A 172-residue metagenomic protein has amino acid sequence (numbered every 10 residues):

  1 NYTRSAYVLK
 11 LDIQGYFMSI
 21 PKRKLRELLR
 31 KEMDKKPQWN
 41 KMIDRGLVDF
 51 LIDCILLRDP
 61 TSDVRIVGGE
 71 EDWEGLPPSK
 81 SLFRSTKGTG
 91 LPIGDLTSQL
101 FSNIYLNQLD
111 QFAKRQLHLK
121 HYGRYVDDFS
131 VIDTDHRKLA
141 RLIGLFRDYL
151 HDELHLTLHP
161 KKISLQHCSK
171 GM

Functional and structural regions predicted by a protein language model:
Y2-V126, S130-L145, L165-C168: Conserved polymerase palm-domain catalytic core
L142-L154: Inter-domain linker/hinge segments that demarcate the starts of reverse transcriptase and RNase H-type modules
E153-M172: Conserved catalytic core of two-metal-ion nucleotidyltransferases
